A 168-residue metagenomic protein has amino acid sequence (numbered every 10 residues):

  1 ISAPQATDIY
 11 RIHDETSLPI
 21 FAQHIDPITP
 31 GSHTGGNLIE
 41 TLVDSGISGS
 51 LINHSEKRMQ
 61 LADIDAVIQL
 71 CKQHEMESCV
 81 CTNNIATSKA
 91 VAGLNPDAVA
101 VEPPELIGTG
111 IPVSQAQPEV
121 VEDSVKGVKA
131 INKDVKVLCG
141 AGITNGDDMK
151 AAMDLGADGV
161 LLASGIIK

Functional and structural regions predicted by a protein language model:
S2, I20-Q23, S50-I52, S78-V80 (+3 more regions): Hydrophobic faces of well-ordered beta-strands that scaffold small-molecule active sites in alpha/beta enzyme cores
A3-A6, H24-P27, G31-H33, C81-I85 (+1 more regions): Glycine-rich beta-to-alpha transition loops that act as phosphate-gripper elements at the mouths of alpha/beta enzyme
Q5, L42, E102, A152 (+1 more regions): Conserved, mostly hydrophobic/aromatic
A6-E15, P30-E40, H54-L70, A86 (+3 more regions): Active-site-adjacent beta->alpha loops and helix N-cap segments on the catalytic face of soluble alpha/beta enzymes
Y10-S17, I39-G46, A92-N95, M153-L155: Acidic (Asp/Glu)-rich catalytic clusters
N37, N83-N95, C139-V160: Catalytic cores of alpha/beta
S48-M59, A98-P112, L155-K168: Glycine-rich phosphate-binding active-site loops on the catalytic face of alpha/beta enzymes
Q73-K133, L138: Active-site rim beta-loop-alpha module in soluble metabolic enzymes
